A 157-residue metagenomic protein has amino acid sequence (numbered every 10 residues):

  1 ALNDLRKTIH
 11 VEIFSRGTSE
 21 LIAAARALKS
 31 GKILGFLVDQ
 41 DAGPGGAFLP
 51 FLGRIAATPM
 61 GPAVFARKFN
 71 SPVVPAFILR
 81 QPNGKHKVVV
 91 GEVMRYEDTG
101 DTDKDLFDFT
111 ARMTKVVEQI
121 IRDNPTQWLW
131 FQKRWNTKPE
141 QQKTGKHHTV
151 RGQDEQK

Functional and structural regions predicted by a protein language model:
A1-T18: Membrane-interfacial amphipathic helices and adjacent loop/beta segments that form the lipid-substrate binding surface
T18-K157: Non-catalytic C-terminal accessory region of glycerolipid acyltransferases and related lyso-lipid remodeling enzymes
